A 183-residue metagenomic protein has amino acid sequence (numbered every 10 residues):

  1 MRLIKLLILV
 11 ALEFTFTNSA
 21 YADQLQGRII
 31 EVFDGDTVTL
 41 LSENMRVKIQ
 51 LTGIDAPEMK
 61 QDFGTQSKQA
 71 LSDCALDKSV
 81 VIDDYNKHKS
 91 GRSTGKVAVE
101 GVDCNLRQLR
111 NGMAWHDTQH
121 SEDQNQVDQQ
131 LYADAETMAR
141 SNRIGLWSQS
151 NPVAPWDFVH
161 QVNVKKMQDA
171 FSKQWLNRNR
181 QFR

Functional and structural regions predicted by a protein language model:
M1-R2: N-terminal secretory signal peptides that target proteins for export/translocation
K5, N18-R183: Small beta-barrel nucleic-acid-binding modules, primarily SNase/OB-fold domains and secondarily Tudor-like barrels
K5-T15: Bacterial N-terminal signal peptides
